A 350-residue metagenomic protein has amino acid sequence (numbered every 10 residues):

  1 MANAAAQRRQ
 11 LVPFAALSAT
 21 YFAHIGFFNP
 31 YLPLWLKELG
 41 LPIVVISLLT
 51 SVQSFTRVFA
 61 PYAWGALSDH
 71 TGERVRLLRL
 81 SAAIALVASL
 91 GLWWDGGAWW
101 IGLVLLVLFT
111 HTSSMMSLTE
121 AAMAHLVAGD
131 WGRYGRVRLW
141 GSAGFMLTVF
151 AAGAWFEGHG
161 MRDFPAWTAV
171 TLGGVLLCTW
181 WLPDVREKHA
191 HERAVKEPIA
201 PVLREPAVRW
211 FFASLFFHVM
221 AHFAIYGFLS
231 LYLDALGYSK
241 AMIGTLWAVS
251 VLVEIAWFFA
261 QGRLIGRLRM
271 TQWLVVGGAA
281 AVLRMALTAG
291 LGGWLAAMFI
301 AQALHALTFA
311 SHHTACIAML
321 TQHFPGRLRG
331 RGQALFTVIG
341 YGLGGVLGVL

Functional and structural regions predicted by a protein language model:
M1-R8, L182-L215, A235: Juxtamembrane intracellular "pre-TM" segments in multi-pass secondary transporters
A4-S54, V208-L246, H313: Helix-loop boundary and gating motifs at the non-cytosolic
A19, A88-S89, A98-M116, A122 (+2 more regions): Hydrophobic core of transmembrane alpha-helices in multi-pass small-molecule transporters, especially MFS/SLC-type
I43-V44, A128-W140, K240-A241, F324-T337: Loop-to-transmembrane helix entry/capping segments in MFS-fold secondary transporters and related SLC/MFSD carriers
F59-E73, F156-E157, A256-M270: Helix-to-loop junctions at the C-terminal end of transmembrane segments in multipass secondary transporters
R76-L90, Q272-L287: Structural signature of the two symmetry-related core transmembrane helices
S113-A128, S311-F324: Intracellular juxtamembrane helix-capping segments at the cytosolic ends of symmetry-related transmembrane helices
D163-W180: Symmetry-related core transmembrane helices of the 12-TM Major Facilitator Superfamily/SLC fold
